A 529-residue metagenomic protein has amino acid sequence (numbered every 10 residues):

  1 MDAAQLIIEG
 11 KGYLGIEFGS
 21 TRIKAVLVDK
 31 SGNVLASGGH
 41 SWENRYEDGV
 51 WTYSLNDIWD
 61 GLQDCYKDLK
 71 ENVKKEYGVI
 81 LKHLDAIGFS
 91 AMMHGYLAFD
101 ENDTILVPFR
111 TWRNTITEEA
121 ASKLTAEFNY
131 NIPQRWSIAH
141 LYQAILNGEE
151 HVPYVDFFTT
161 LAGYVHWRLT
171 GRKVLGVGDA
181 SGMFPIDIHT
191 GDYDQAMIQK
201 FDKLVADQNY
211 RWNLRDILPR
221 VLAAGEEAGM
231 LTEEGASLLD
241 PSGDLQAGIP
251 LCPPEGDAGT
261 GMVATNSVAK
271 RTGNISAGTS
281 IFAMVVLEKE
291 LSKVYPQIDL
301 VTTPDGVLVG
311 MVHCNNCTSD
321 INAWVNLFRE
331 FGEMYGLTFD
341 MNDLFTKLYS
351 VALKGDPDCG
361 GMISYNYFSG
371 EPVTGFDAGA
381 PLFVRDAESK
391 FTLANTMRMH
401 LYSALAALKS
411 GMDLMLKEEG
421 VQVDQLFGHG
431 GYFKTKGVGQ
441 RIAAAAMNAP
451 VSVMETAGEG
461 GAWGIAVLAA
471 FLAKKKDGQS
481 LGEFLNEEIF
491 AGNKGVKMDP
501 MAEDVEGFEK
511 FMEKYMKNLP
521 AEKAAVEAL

Functional and structural regions predicted by a protein language model:
M1-V107, S122, Y154, R215 (+8 more regions): N-terminal glycine/serine-rich phosphate-binding loop of ATP-dependent small-molecule kinases, especially carbohydrate
D2-I8, L14-G15, L81, E119-R135 (+4 more regions): Active-site core segments that coordinate phosphate-bearing ligands/cofactors across diverse enzyme families
W51, L55, W59-L62, F89 (+4 more regions): Generic structural signal for well-ordered secondary structure
K74-T111, N131-P133, H166-G178, G182-D187 (+1 more regions): Short beta-strand-loop/turn "lid" adjacent to the catalytic site in phosphate-handling enzymes
N114: Carbohydrate-associated surface elements
